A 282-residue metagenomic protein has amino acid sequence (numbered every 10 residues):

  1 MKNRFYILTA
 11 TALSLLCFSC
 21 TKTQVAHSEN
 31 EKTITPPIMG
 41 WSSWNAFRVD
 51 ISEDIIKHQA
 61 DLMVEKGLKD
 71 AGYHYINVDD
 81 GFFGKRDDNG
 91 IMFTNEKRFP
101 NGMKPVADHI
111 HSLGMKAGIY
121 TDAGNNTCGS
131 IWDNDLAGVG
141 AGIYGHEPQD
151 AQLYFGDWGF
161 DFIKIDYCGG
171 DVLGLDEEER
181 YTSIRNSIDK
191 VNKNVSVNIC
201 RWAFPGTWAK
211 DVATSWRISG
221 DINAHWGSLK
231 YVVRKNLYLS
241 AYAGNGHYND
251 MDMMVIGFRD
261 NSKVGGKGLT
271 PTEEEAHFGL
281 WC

Functional and structural regions predicted by a protein language model:
M1-A26: Bacterial Sec-dependent N-terminal signal peptides
Q24-K57, L62, L153, V195: N-terminal module-boundary/linker segments of secreted carbohydrate-active enzymes
N30-K32, K97, D122-G142, Q152-L153 (+1 more regions): Surface-exposed loop and adjacent secondary-structure segments within mature catalytic domains
T33, P37-S43, G72-D79, K116-T121 (+5 more regions): Structural recognition of the beta-strand scaffold that forms the well-ordered cores of secreted hydrolase catalytic
W44-A46, G81, D122-N126, C168-G170 (+2 more regions): Active-site beta-loop-alpha junctions enriched in small/polar residues
Q59, M63-G174: Aromatic-lined carbohydrate-binding/catalytic grooves of carbohydrate-active enzymes
H146, S196-C282: Glycan-recognition surfaces
D161-F162, C168-V195, I199-A203: Extracytoplasmic, non-cytosolic globular domains
